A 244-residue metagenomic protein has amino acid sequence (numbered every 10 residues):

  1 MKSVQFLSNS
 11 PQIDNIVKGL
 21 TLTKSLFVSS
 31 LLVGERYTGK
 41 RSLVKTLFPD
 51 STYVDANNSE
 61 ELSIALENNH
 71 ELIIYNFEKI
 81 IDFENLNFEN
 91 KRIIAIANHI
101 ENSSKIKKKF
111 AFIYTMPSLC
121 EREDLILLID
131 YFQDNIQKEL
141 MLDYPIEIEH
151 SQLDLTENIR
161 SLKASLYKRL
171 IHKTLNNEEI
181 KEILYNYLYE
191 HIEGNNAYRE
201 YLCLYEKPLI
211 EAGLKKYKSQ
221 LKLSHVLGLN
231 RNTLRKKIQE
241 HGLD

Functional and structural regions predicted by a protein language model:
M1-T21, F27, H191-L202: Dynamic helix-loop-helix/coil hinge segments at AAA+ ATPase domain boundaries and subdomain interfaces
K2-P11, E89-N90, H99-N186: Nucleotide-binding/hydrolysis machinery
I16, L32, T38, V44 (+7 more regions): Conserved RecA-like P-loop NTPase ATPase core
G19-S63, D134: Walker A/P-loop
V28, E67-L72, F88-I96, S103-S104: Loop/turn-to-beta-strand initiation segments
G34, Y53-N85: Conserved P-loop NTPase "ATPase switch" module shared by AAA+ and STAND
R36-K40, H191-D244: Bacterial C-terminal helix-turn-helix
